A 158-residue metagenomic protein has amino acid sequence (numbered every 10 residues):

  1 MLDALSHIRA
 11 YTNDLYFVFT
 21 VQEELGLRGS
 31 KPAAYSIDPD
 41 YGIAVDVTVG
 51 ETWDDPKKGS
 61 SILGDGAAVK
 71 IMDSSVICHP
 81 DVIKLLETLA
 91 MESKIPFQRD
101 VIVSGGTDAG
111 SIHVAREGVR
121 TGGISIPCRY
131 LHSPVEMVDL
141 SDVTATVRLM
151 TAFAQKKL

Functional and structural regions predicted by a protein language model:
M1, G26-G29, D108-A109, S133: Short glycine/serine/threonine-rich phosphate/pyrophosphate-binding segments that cradle anionic phosphate groups
M1-E24, T146-A152: Alpha-helical metal-binding/catalytic segments enriched in His/Glu/Asp
S6-A10, Y35-I37, H113-G118: Alpha-helix C-terminal capping segments
A10-Y16, V21, S93-I102, L158: Flexible, glycine/charged-enriched surface loops at secondary-structure junctions
F19-L25, T48-V49, C128-Y130: Acidic, glycine-rich active-site loops and adjacent beta-strand->loop/helix elements that engage anionic groups
G26-P96: Metal-dependent peptidase/peptidase-like ectodomains
D65-V147, Q155-K156: Active-site-adjacent substrate-binding region of metalloamidase/peptidase-like peptide-processing proteins
